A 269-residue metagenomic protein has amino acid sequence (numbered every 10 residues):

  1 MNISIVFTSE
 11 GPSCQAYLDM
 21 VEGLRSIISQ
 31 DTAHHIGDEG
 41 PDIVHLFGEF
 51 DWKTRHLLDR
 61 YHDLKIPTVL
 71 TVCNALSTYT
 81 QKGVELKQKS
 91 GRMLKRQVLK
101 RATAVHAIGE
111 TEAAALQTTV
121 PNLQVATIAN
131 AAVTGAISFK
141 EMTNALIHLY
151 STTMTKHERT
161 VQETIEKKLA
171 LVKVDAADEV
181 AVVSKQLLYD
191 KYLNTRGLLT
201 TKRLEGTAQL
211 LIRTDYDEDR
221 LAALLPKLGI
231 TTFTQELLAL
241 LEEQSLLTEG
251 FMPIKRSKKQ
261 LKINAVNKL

Functional and structural regions predicted by a protein language model:
M1-G37, I66: N-terminal subdomain of nucleotide-sugar transferases
Q15, V133-S151: A charged, aromatic-enriched C-terminal amphipathic alpha-helix characteristic of glycosyltransferases across folds
R25, G40-P41, R101-T103: Short, well-ordered alpha-helix to beta-strand connector turns
I43-G48, D59-T80, V84-L86, H106 (+1 more regions): Active-site proximal beta-strand in glycosyltransferases
E49-K53, T111, A131: Short beta->alpha connector loops
K87-A104: Membrane-proximal helix-turn-helix segments that form the acceptor-binding/catalytic region of lipid-linked
K100-Q124: A short, active-site helix/loop in glycosyltransferases that binds the activated sugar's phosphate group
N144-L269: Conserved NTP-donor binding/palm subdomain of two-metal-ion nucleotidyltransferases/polymerases, i.e., the charged
